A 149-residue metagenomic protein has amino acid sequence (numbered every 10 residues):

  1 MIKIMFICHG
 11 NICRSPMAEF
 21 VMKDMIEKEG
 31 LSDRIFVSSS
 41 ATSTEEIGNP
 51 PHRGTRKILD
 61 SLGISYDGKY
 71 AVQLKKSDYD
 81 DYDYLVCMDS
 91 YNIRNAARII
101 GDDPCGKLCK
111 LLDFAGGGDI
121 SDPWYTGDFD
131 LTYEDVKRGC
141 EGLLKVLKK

Functional and structural regions predicted by a protein language model:
M1-D81, K145-K149: Conserved active-site segments centered on acidic
S15, D89-S90: Helix N-cap/beta->alpha junction signal
D78, Y84, S90-K149: Phosphate-binding/catalytic loops
